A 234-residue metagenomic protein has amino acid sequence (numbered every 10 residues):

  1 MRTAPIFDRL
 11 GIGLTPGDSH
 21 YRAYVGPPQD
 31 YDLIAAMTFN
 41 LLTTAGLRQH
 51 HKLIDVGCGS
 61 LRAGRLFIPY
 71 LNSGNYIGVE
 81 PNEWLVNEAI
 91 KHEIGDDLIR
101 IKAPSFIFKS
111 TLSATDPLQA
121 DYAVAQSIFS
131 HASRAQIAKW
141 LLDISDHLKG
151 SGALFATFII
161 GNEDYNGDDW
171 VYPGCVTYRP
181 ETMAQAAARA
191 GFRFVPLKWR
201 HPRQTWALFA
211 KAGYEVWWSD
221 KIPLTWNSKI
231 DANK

Functional and structural regions predicted by a protein language model:
M1-A45, S60-D116, A132-K139, D143 (+1 more regions): Class I (Rossmann-like) S-adenosyl-L-methionine-dependent methyltransferase catalytic domain, capturing the SAM-binding
H50, A120-D121: Local beta-strand N-terminus motif with an aromatic residue
H50-G59: Conserved class I S-adenosyl-L-methionine
K52, G152-A153: Short glycine-centered segments of the SAM/dcSAM-binding site in methyltransferase folds
D55, E80, D121: Acidic active-site catalytic centers that drive phospho-/nucleotidyl reactions and related ester hydrolyses
V124: A conserved beta-strand element that flanks and buttresses the S-adenosyl-L-methionine
S127-I128: Short catalytic micro-motifs in class I SAM-dependent methyltransferases
